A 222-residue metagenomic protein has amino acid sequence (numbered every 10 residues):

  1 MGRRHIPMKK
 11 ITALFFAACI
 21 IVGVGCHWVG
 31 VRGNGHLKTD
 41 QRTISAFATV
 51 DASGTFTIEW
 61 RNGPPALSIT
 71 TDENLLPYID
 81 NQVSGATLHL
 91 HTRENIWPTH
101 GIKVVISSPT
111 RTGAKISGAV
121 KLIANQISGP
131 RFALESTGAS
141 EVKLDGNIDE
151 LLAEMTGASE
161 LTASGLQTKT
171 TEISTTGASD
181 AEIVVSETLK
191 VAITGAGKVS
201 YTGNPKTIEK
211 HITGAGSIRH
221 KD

Functional and structural regions predicted by a protein language model:
G2, I11-A18, G25-Y78, T87-S107 (+2 more regions): Short acidic/polar N-terminal linker immediately downstream of export determinants
K10-I11, T168: Generic alpha-helix initiation/capping and coil-helix boundary signal
D40-Q41, A48-W60, I102-I106, T110-D222: Extended, compositionally simple hydrophobic/Ser/Thr-rich segments that build repetitive fibrous architectures
